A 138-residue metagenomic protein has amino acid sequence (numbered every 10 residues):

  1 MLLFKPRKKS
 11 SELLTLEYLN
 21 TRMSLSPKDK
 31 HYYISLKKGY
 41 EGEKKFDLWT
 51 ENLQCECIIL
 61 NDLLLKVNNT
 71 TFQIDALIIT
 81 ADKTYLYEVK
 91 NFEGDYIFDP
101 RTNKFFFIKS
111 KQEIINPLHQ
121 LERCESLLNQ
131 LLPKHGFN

Functional and structural regions predicted by a protein language model:
M1-I74, I78-N138: Intrinsically disordered, low-complexity Ser/Thr/Pro/Gly-rich regulatory segments
